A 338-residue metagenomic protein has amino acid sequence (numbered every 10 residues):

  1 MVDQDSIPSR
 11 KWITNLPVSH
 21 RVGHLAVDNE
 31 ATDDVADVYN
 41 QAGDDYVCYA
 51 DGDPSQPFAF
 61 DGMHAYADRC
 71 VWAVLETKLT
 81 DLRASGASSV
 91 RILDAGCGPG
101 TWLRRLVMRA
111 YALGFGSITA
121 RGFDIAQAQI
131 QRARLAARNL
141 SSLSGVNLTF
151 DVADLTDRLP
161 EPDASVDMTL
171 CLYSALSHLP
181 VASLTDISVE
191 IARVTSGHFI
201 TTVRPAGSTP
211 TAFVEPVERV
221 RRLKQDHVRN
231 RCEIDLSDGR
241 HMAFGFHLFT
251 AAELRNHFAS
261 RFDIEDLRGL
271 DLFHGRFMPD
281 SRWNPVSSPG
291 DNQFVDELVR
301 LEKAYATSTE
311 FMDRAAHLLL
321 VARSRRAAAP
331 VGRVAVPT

Functional and structural regions predicted by a protein language model:
S6-V90, T101-R105: Conserved class I S-adenosyl-L-methionine
G96-G100: Class I SAM-dependent methyltransferase "Motif I" SAM/SAH-binding loop
T101-D157: Class I SAM-dependent methyltransferase SAM/SAH-binding core
D157-D163: Short conserved loop adjoining the S-adenosyl-L-methionine
T185-G197: A short glycine-rich, Lys/Arg-flanked "PGG" loop and its adjoining helix->strand segment in the class I
F199-V228: Conserved class I S-adenosyl-L-methionine
D238-A252: Acceptor-substrate binding/catalytic loop of class I
G269-G332: A C-terminal cap/extension of S-adenosyl-L-methionine-dependent methyltransferases that defines the acceptor-substrate
